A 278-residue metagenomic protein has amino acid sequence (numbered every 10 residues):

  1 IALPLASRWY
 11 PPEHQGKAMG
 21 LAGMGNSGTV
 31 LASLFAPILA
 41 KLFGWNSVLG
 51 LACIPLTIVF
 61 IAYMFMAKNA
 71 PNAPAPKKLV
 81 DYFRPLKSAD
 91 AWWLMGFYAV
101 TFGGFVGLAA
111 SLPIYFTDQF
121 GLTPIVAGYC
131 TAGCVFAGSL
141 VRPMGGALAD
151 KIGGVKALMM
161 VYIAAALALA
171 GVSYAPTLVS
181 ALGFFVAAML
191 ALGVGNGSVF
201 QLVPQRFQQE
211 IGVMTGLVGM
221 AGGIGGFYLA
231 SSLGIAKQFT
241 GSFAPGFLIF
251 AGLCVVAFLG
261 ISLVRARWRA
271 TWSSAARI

Functional and structural regions predicted by a protein language model:
I1-G25: Cytoplasmic helix-loop-helix junction between adjacent transmembrane helices in 12-TM secondary transporters
I1-Y10, V194-F207: Intracellular juxtamembrane helix-capping segments at the cytosolic ends of symmetry-related transmembrane helices
L21-A67: Helix-loop-helix hairpin linking two adjacent transmembrane segments in secondary transporters
P37-G44, F116-T117, L148-A149, S232-G241: Interfacial helix-cap and linker-helix signal at transmembrane-aqueous boundaries of multi-pass secondary transporters
A70-M95, I278: Juxtamembrane intracellular "pre-TM" segments in multi-pass secondary transporters
A89-P143: Extracytoplasmic gate region of multi-pass secondary transporters
V141-G153: Helix-to-loop junctions at the C-terminal end of transmembrane segments in multipass secondary transporters
I152-V199: C-terminal transmembrane helical hairpin of 12-TM major facilitator-type secondary transporters
